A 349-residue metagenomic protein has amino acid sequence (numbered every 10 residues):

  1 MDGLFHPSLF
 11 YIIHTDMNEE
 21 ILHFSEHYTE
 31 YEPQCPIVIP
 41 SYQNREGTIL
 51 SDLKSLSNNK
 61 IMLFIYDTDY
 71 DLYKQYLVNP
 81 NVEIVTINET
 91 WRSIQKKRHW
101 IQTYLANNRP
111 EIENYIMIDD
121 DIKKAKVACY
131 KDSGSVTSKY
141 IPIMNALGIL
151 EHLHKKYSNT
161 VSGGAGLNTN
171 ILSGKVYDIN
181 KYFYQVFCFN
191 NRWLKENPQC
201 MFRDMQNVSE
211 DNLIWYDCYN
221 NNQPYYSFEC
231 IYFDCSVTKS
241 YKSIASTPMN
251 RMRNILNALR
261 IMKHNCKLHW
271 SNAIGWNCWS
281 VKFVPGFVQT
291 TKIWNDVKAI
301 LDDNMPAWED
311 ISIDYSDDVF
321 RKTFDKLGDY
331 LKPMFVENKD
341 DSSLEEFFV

Functional and structural regions predicted by a protein language model:
F5-F24, E30-C35, N44-R45, M205-V208 (+1 more regions): C-terminal catalytic/acceptor-binding lobe
T29-E32, S51-I61: Short, acidic, metal-binding catalytic loop of nucleotide-sugar glycosyltransferases
V38-P40: Short hydrophobic beta-strand elements that form part of the catalytic alpha/beta core underpinning NDP-sugar/donor
Y42-N44, I65-D71, W193: Short, polar loop motifs at secondary-structure junctions
L50-L56, L72-P80, N257-M262: Short, aromatic/basic amphipathic alpha-helical patches
Y66-E113, K123-G134: Active-site-proximal specificity loops/subdomain of glycosyltransferases
N114-I118: Short aromatic-hydrophobic micro-motifs that form the base-stacking/packing surface for donor nucleotide recognition
A125-N212, N220: Conserved catalytic core of nucleotide-sugar-dependent glycosyltransferases
